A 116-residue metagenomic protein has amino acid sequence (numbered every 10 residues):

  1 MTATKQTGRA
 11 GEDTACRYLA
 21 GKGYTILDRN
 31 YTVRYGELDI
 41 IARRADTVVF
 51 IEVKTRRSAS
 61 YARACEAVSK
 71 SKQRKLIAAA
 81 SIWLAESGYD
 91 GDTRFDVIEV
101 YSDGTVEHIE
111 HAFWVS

Functional and structural regions predicted by a protein language model:
M1-R29: Acidic-basic catalytic patches of nuclease active cores, encompassing PD-(D/E)XK and other metal-cofactor nuclease
L19, L38-A64, V68, L76: Conserved catalytic cores of phosphodiester-cleaving nucleases, focusing on short active-site segments
G21, Y31, R43-R44, S81 (+3 more regions): Positively charged, solvent-exposed patches that mediate nucleic-acid binding
Y24-T25, V48, D92: Hydrophobic "anchor" residues on beta-strands that sit immediately upstream of conserved functional sites
V33-G36, D103: Short acidic/glycine-enriched loop/turn segments that link adjacent beta-strands
A67-S87: Short, charged, amphipathic alpha-helix that recurs within catalytic cores of restriction-modification and other
E86-S116: Domain-level recognition of nuclease-like catalytic cores that cleave nucleotide substrates
